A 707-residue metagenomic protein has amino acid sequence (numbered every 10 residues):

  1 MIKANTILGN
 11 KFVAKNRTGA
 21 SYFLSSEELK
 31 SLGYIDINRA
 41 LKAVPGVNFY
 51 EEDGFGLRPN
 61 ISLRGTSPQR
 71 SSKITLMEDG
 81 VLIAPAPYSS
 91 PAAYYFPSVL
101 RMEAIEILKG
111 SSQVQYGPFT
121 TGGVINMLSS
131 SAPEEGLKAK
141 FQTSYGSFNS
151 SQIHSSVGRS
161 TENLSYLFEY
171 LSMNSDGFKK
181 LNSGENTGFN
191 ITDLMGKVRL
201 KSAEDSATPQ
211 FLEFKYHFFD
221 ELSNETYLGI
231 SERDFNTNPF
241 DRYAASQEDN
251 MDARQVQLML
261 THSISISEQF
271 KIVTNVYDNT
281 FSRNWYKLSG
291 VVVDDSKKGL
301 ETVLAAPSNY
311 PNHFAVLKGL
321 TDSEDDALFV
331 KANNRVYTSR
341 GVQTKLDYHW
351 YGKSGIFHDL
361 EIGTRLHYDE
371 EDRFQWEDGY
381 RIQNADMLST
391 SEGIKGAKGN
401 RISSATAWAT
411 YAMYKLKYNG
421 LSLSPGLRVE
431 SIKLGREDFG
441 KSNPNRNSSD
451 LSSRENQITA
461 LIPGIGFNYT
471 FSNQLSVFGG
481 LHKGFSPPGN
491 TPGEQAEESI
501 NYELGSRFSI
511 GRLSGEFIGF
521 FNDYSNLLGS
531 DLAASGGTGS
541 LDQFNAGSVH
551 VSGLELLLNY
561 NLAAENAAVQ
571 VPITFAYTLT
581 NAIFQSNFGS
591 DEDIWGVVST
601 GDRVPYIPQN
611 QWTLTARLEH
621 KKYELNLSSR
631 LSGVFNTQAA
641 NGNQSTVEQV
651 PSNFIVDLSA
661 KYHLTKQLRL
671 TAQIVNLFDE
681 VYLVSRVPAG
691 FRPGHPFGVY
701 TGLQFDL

Functional and structural regions predicted by a protein language model:
M1-K30, N38: Short, acidic, small-residue-rich periplasmic hinge/interaction motif at the N-terminus of Gram-negative outer-membrane
N38-V81, P85: Extracytoplasmic beta-strand/coil segments of soluble accessory domains associated with Gram-negative outer-membrane
V81-K109: Short acidic/polar hinge/loop motifs at secondary-structure boundaries that mediate gating or recognition
S112-V114, V124, L128-R159, Y170: Short strand-turn segments of transmembrane beta-barrel domains in outer membranes, especially the first one or two
Y145-N174, N182-T226, N250-R254, L260-I266: Transmembrane beta-barrel wall of Gram-negative outer-membrane proteins
D205-E213, A253-F439, L558: Face-selective signature of the C-terminal outer-membrane beta-barrel domain
Y337, S354-E361, R365-D369, K398-Y524 (+3 more regions): Structural signature of Gram-negative outer-membrane beta-barrels, strongest in the C-terminal barrel of TonB-dependent
K417, S472, F544-A639, K666 (+1 more regions): Gram-negative outer-membrane beta-barrel transporters
